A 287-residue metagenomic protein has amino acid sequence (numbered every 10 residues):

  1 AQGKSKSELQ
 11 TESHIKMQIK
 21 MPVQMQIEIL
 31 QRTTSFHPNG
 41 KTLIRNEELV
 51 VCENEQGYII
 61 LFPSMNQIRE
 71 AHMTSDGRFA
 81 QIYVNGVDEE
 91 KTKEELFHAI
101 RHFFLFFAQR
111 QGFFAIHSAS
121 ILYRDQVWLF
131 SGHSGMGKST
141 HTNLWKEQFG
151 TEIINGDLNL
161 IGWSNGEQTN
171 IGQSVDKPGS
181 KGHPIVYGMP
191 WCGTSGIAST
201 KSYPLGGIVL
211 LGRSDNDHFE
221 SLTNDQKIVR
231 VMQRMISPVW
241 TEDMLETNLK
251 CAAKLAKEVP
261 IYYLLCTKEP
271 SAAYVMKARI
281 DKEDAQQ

Functional and structural regions predicted by a protein language model:
A1-S134, L144-E152, L160-S164, K181-Q287: A noncatalytic interaction/capping subdomain that flanks phosphate/NTP-handling catalytic cores
K138: Conserved lysine of the Walker
H141: Hydrophobic positions on the alpha1 helix immediately C-terminal to the Walker A/P-loop
G156: Active-site flanking residues adjacent to catalytic metal/cofactor-binding acidic residues
G166-S180: Intrinsic disorder/low-complexity segments
